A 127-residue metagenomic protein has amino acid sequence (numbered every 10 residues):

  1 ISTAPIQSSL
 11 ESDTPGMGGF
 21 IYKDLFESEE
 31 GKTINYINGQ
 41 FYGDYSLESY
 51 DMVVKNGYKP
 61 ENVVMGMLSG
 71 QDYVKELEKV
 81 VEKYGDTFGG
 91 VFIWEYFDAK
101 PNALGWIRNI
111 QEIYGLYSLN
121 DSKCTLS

Functional and structural regions predicted by a protein language model:
I1-S127: Secreted glycan hydrolases and related glycan-binding modules that recognize and/or cleave
